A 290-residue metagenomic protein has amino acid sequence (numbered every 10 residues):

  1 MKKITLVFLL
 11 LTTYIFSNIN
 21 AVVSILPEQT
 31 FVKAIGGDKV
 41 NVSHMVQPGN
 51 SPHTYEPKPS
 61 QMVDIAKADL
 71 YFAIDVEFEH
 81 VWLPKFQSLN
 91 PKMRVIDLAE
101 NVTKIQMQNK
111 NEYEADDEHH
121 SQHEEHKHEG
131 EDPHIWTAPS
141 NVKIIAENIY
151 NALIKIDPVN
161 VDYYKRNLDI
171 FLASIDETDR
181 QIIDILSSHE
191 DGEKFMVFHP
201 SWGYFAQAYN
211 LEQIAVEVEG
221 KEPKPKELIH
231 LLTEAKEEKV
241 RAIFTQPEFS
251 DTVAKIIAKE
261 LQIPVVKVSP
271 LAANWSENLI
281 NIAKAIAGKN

Functional and structural regions predicted by a protein language model:
I4-T13: Sec-dependent N-terminal signal peptides
N18-N290: Extracytoplasmic metal-acquisition and chelation regions
